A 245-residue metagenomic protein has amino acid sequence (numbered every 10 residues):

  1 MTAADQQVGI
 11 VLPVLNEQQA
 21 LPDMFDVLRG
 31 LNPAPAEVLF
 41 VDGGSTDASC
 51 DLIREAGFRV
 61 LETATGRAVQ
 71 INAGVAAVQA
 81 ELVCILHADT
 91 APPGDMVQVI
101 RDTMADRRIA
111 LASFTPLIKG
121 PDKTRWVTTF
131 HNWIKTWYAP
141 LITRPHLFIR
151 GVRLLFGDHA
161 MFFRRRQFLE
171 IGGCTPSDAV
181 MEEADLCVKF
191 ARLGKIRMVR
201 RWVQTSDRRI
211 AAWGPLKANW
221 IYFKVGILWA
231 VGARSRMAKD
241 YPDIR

Functional and structural regions predicted by a protein language model:
M1-V27: N-proximal low-complexity "stem/linker" segments adjacent to membrane-targeting elements
D26-P35: Short, acidic, metal-binding catalytic loop of nucleotide-sugar glycosyltransferases
D42-C50, T90: A conserved acidic beta->alpha catalytic loop
E62-V78: Glycine-rich, basic loop-to-helix element that forms the pyrophosphate-binding segment of sugar-nucleotide handling
V83: Short aromatic/hydrophobic "clamp" motif used to bind/position activated sugar donors
D95-V127: Conserved donor NDP-sugar-binding/catalytic core segment of glycosyltransferases
F114-P121, F130-L154: Short, flexible, basic/aromatic active-site loop/helix in glycosyltransferases
A179-L186: Acidic donor-binding loop at a coil-to-helix junction in glycosyltransferase catalytic cores that engages
